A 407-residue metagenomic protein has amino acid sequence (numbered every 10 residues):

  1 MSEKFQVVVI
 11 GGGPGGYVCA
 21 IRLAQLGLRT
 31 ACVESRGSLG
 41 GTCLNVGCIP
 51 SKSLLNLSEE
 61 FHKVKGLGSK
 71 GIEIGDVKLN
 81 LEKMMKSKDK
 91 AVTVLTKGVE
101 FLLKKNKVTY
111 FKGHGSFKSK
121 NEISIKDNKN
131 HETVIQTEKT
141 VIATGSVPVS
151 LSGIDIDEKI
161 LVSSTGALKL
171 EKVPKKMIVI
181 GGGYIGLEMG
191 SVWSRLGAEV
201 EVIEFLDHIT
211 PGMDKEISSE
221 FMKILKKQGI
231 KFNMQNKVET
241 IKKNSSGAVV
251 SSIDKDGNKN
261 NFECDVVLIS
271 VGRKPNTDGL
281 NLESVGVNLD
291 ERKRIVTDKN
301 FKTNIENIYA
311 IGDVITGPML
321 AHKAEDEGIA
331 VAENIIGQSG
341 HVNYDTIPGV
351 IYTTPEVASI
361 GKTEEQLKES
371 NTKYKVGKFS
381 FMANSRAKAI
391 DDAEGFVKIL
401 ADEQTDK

Functional and structural regions predicted by a protein language model:
M1-Y17, Q25, D214-E216, K227 (+3 more regions): Mid-to-C-terminal Rossmann-like scaffold of FAD/NAD(P)H-dependent oxidoreductases
S2-F5, I21-V173, L206-T210, E216-I217 (+5 more regions): Glycine-rich flavin
F5-C32, G186-S194: N-terminal Rossmann-like FAD-binding beta1-loop-alpha1 element of flavoenzymes
R29-T30, V200, Y374: Hydrophobic anchor at the start of a short beta-strand that flanks the dinucleotide cofactor-binding loop
C48, I142-E199, I203, E283-V285 (+1 more regions): Glycine-rich dinucleotide-binding loop and its adjacent helix/turn
K112, S116-D127, I135, L196-K299 (+2 more regions): A Rossmann-like FAD-binding core segment of flavoenzymes
D157-V173, N260-I336, H341: FAD-site-proximal beta/loop scaffold in flavoenzymes
